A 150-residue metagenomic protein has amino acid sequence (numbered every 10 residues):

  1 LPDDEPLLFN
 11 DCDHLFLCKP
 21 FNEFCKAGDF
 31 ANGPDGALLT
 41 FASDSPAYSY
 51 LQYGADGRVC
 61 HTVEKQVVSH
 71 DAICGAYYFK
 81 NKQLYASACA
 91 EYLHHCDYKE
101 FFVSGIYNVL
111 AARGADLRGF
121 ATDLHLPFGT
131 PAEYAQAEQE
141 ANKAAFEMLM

Functional and structural regions predicted by a protein language model:
L1-Y50, N81: Conserved beta-loop-beta/alpha segment of the NTase-like Rossmann-fold superfamily that binds/positions NTPs
E5, P34-D35, G57, A115-L117: A structural micro-motif
Q52-R58: Short acidic-glycine loop/turn motifs at beta-strand connectors
V59-P127, P131-M150: Catalytic-core segments of class I nucleotidyltransferases/pyrophosphorylases that form NMP-activated intermediates
